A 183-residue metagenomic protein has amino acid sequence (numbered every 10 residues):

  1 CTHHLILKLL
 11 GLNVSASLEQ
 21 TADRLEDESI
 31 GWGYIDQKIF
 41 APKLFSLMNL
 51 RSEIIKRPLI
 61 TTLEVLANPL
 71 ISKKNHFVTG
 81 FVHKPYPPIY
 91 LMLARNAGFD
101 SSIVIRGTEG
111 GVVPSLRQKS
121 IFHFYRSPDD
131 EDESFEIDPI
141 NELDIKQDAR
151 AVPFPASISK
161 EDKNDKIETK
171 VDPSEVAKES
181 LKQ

Functional and structural regions predicted by a protein language model:
C1: Active-site cofactor/substrate anionic-group-binding motifs, chiefly glycine- and Lys/Arg-rich phosphate-binding loops
K8-S15, Q20, E26-Q183: Glycine-rich anion-binding loops and their surrounding alpha/beta cores
